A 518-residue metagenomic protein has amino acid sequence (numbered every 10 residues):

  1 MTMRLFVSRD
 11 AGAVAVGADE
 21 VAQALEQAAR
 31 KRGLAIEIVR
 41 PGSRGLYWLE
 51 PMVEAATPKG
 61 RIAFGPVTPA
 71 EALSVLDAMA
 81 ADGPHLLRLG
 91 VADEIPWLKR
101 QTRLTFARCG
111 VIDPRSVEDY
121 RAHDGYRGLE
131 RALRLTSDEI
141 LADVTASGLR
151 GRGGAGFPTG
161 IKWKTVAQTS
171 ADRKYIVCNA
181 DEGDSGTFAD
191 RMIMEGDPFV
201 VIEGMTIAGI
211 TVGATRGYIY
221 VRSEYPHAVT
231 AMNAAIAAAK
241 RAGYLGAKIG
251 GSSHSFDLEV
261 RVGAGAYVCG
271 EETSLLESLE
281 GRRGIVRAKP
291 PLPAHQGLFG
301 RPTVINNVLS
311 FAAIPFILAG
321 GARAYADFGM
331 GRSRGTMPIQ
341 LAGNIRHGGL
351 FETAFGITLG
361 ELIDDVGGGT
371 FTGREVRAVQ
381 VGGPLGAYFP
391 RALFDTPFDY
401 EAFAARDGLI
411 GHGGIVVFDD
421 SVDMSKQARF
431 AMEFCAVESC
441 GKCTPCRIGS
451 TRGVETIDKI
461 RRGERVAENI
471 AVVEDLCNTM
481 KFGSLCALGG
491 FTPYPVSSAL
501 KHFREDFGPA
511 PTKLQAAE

Functional and structural regions predicted by a protein language model:
G12-V14, W48, G125, V144-V166 (+4 more regions): Conserved phosphate/anionic-ligand binding catalytic regions in large, soluble enzymes, centered on
A18-R40, T57-D82, R127-A146, D172-I176 (+6 more regions): Ferredoxin-type iron-sulfur electron-transfer modules in oxidoreductases and energy-metabolism complexes
A24, A29, G204-T206, A354-F371: Short amphipathic, charge-patterned alpha-helical segments
H85-A146, N306-G321: Flexible inter-domain linker/hinge segments
I112-R127, I176-D190, P293-F299, Q340-I345: Gly-rich Lys/Arg/Thr-decorated short loops/hinges at beta-loop-alpha junctions or inter-strand turns that position
E130-S170, D327, R332, Q340 (+3 more regions): Accessory "access/gating" subregions that flank catalytic or transport cores
D197-T211: Histidine-anchored nucleotide/phosphate-binding helix
V229-F355, G367: Hydrophobic alpha-helical positions that pack around
